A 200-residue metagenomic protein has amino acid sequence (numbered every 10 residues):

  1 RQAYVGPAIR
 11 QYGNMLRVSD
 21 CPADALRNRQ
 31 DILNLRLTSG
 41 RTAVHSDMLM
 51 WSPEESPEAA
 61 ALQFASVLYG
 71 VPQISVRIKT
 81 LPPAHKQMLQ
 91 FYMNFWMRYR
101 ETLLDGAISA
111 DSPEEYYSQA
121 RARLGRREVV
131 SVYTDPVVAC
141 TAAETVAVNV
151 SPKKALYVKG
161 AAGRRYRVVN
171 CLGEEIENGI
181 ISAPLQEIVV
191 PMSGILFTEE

Functional and structural regions predicted by a protein language model:
R1-S193: Active-site-proximal substrate-binding groove within the catalytic cores of carbohydrate-active enzymes
F197-E199: Intrinsic low-complexity, polar/charged intrinsically disordered segments
